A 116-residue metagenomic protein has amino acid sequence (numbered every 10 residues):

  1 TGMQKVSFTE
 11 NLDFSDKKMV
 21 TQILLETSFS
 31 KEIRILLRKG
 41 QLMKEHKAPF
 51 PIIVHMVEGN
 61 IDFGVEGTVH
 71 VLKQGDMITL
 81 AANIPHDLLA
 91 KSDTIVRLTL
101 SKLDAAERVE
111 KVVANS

Functional and structural regions predicted by a protein language model:
T1-F29, V112-S116: A short, N-terminal "cap"/entry segment at the start of jelly-roll beta-barrel domains of the cupin/DSBH fold
K18, K31-A48: Conserved short histidine dyad/triad with adjacent acidic residue
L36-R38, A48-D62: Short, conserved beta-strand element in jelly-roll/cupin
M43-E45, F63-G64, L80, P85-K91: Short beta-strand His + acidic residue motifs that chelate non-heme Fe in jelly-roll/DSBH and cupin folds
V57-E58, K73-Q74, S92: A cytosolic small-molecule/anion-sensing beta-strand core signal
G67-A82: Short acidic-glycine-tyrosine-enriched beta hairpin
A82-A106: Ligand-binding loop in jelly-roll beta-barrel domains
